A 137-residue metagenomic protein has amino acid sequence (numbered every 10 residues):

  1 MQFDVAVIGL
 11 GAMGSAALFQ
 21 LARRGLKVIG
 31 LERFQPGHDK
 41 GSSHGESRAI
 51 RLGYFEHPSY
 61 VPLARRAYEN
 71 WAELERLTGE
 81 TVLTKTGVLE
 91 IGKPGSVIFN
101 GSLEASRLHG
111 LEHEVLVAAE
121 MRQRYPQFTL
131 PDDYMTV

Functional and structural regions predicted by a protein language model:
M1-M13, I29: Beta1/beta-strand and adjacent pyrophosphate-binding region of the FAD-binding site in flavoprotein oxidoreductases
A6, F34, G53: Anionic group-transfer/hydrolysis microenvironments
G9, E32, G92: Short beta-strand/turn micro-motifs composed of small residues that flank or help shape donor/cofactor-binding pockets
A22-S43: Glycine-rich FAD pyrophosphate-binding loop
S47-Q127, D133-Y134: Dinucleotide-binding Rossmann-like beta1-alpha1 core, especially the glycine-rich loop that anchors the ADP
V137: Mid-domain beta-loop-alpha active-site segment that forms a flexible, acidic cofactor/metal-binding surface
